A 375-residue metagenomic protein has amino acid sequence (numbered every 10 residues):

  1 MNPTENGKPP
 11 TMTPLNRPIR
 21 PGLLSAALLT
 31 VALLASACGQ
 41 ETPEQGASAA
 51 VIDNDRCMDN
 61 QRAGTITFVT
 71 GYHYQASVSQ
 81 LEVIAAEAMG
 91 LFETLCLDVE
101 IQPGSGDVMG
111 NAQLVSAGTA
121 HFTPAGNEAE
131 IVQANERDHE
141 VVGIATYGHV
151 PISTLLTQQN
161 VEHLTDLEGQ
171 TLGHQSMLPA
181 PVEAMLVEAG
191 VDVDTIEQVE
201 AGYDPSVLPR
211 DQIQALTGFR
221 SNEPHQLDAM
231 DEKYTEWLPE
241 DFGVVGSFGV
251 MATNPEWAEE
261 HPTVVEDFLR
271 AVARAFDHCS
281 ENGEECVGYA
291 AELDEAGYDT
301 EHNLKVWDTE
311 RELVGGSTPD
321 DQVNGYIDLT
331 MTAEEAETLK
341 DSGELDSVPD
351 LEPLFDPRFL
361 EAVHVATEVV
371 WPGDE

Functional and structural regions predicted by a protein language model:
T4-A26: Bacterial N-terminal signal peptides that target proteins for export
A32-A37: C-terminal motif of bacterial Sec signal peptides marking the signal peptidase cleavage site
G39-E41: Bacterial signal peptide processing site
E44-A201, S206-R210, Q214-G218, W237 (+1 more regions): Short, glycine-/small- and polar/acidic-enriched structural segments that line small-molecule recognition paths
E87-L91, L95-C96, T119, P124-N127 (+8 more regions): Sec/Tat-exported extracytoplasmic proteins
Y203-D299: Pocket-lining segment of extracytoplasmic ligand-binding domains
H261-E344: Secondary-structure end/capping motifs
A333-E375: Conserved C-terminal helix/tail region of periplasmic/extracytoplasmic solute-binding proteins
